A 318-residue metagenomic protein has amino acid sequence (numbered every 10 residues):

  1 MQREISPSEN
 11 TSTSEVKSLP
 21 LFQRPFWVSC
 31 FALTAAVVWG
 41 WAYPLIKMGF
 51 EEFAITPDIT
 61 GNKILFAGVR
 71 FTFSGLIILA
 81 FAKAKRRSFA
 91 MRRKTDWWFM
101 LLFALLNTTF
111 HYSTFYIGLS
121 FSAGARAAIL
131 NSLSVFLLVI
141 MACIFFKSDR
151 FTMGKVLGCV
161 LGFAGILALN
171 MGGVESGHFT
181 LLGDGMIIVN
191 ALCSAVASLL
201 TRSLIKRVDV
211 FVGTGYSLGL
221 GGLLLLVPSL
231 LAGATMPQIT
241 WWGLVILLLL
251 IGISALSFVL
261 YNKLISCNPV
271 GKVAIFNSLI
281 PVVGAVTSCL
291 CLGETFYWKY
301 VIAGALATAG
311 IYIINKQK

Functional and structural regions predicted by a protein language model:
Q2-L65, G177-S203: Glycine-/small-residue-enriched transmembrane alpha-helix faces in small-molecule transporters and effluxers
Q2-T11, A54-N107, L137-M141, C193-A197 (+2 more regions): Transmembrane alpha-helices of multi-pass small-molecule transport proteins
R24-S29, I59-N62, R92-W98, M171-C193 (+2 more regions): Juxtamembrane helix-entry segments on the extracytoplasmic side of multipass membrane proteins
A36, L45-K47, I78, L138-I140 (+3 more regions): Transmembrane alpha-helical segments that form core, pore/gating elements of small-molecule transporters/exporters
V69, T108, Y112, R126-L133 (+2 more regions): Helix-helix packing/entry segments at the starts of transmembrane helices
I78, I140-M141, M153-G172, L225 (+3 more regions): Hydrophobic transmembrane alpha-helices of multi-pass small-molecule transport proteins
K83-A127, N131, A168, L250-N268: Specific transmembrane alpha-helical segments of multi-pass solute transporters/efflux pumps, especially DMT/EamA
A128-N131, K147-A168, G177-D184, W241 (+1 more regions): Loop-to-transmembrane alpha-helix entry segments
